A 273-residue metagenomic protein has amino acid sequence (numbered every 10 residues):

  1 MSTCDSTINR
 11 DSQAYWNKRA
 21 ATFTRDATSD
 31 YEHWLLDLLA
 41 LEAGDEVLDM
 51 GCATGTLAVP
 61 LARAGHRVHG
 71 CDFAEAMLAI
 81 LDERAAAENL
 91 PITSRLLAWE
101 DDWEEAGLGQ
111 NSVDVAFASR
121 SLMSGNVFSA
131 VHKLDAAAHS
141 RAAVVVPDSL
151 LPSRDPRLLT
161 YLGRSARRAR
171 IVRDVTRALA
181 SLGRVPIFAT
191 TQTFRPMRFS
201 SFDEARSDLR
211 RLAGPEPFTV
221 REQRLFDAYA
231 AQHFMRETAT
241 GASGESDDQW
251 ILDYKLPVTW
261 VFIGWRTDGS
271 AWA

Functional and structural regions predicted by a protein language model:
M1-E42: Conserved class I S-adenosyl-L-methionine
G44-A53: Conserved class I S-adenosyl-L-methionine
T54-D102: Class I SAM-dependent methyltransferase SAM/SAH-binding core
V113-F128: A short SAM/SAH-binding and catalytic strip from SAM-dependent methyltransferases
F128-A143: A short glycine-rich, Lys/Arg-flanked "PGG" loop and its adjoining helix->strand segment in the class I
R141-R167: Conserved class I S-adenosyl-L-methionine
R168-G183: Short alpha-helix
I187-A273: Conserved Class I S-adenosyl-L-methionine
